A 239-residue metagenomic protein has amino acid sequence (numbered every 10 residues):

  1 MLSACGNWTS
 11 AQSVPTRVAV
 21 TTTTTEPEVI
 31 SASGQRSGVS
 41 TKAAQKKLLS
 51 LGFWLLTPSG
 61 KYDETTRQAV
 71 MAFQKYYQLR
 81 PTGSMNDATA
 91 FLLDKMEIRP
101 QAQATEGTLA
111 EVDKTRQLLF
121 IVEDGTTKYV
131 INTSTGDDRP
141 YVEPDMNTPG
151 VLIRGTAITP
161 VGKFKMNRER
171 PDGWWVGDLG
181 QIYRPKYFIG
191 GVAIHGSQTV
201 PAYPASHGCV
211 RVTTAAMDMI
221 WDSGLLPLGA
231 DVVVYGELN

Functional and structural regions predicted by a protein language model:
L2-A4: C-terminal motif of bacterial Sec signal peptides marking the signal peptidase cleavage site
G6-W8: Bacterial signal peptide processing site
V14-P15, R99-A104, T156-V161, R170-N239: Exported/periplasmic cell-wall-interacting domains
P15-T25: Extracellular mucin-like PTS domains
T23-S37, D87-L109: Intrinsically disordered, low-complexity Ser/Thr-rich linker and spacer segments in cell-wall-related proteins
A32-K42, L49-Q68, A72-L92: Short acidic, glycine/serine/threonine-rich helix-capping segments at coil-helix boundaries
K46-W54, M71-L79, D94-I98, D124-T126 (+3 more regions): Sec-exported extracytoplasmic/periplasmic mature domains
D94-Y141: A structural motif detector for short, solvent-exposed N-terminal "entry" segments of globular domains
